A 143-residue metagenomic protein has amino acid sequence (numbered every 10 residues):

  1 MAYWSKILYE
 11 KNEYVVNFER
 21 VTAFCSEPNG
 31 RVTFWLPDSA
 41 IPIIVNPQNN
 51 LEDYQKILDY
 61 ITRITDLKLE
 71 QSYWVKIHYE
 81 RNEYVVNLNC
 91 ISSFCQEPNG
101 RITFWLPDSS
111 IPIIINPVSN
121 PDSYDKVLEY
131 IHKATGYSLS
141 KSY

Functional and structural regions predicted by a protein language model:
M1-Y143: Eukaryotic intrinsically disordered, low-complexity regulatory linkers and tails enriched in Ser/Thr/Pro
